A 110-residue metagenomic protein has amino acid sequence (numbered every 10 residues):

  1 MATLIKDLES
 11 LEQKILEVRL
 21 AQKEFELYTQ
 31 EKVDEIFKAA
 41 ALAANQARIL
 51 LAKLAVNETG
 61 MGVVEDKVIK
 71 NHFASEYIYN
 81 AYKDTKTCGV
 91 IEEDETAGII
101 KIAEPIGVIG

Functional and structural regions predicted by a protein language model:
M1-K101: N-terminal Rossmann-like NAD(P)+-binding subdomain of aldehyde/semialdehyde dehydrogenases
V33, G107-I109: Buried hydrophobic positions in well-ordered alpha/beta secondary-structure cores of metabolic enzymes
E104: Replace "His-x-His-based motif
